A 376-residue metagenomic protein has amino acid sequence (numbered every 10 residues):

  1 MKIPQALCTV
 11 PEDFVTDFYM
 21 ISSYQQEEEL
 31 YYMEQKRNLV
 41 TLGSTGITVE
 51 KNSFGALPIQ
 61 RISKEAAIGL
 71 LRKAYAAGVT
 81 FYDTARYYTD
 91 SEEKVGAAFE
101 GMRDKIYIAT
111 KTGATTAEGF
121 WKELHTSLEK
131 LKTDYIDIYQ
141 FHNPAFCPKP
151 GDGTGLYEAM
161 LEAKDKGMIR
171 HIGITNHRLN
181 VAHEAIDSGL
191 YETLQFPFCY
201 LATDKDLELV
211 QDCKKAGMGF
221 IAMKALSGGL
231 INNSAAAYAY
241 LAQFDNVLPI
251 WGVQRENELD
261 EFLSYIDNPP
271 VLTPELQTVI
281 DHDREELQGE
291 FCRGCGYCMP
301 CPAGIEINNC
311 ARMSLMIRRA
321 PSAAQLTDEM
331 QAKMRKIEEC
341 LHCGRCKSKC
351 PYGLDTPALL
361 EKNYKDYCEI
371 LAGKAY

Functional and structural regions predicted by a protein language model:
Q5-A6, V10-D13: Targeting/processing segments of secretory and organellar proteins
T16-I106: N-terminal binding-site loop/beta-alpha segment at the start of enzyme catalytic domains that lines or forms
L39, L71, E92, G96 (+7 more regions): Generic structural signal for well-ordered alpha-helices, preferentially at hydrophobic/aromatic core positions
L42, F54, Y82, V95 (+10 more regions): Conserved, mostly hydrophobic/aromatic
I47-N52, G78-T80, R103-I106, T133-D137 (+4 more regions): Short, well-ordered coil/turn segments that N-cap beta-strands
E65, T115-I221, L226-G229: Glycine/proline-rich, positively charged, aromatic-decorated active-site loop/lid region on the catalytic face
V79-T80, E208-A222, L226-Y376: Structured C-terminal cap/extension of enzyme domains
K105-I108, Y191-C199, P270-L276: Short hydrophobic/aromatic-enriched beta-strand-loop microsegments
